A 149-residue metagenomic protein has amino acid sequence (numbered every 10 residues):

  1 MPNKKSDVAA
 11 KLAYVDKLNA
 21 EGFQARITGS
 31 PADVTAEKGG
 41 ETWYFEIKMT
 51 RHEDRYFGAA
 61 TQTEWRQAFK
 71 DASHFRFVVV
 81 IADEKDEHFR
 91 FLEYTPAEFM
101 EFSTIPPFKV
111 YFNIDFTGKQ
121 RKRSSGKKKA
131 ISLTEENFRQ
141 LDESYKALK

Functional and structural regions predicted by a protein language model:
M1-A32, E37-W43, K48-K149: Nucleic-acid endonuclease domains
